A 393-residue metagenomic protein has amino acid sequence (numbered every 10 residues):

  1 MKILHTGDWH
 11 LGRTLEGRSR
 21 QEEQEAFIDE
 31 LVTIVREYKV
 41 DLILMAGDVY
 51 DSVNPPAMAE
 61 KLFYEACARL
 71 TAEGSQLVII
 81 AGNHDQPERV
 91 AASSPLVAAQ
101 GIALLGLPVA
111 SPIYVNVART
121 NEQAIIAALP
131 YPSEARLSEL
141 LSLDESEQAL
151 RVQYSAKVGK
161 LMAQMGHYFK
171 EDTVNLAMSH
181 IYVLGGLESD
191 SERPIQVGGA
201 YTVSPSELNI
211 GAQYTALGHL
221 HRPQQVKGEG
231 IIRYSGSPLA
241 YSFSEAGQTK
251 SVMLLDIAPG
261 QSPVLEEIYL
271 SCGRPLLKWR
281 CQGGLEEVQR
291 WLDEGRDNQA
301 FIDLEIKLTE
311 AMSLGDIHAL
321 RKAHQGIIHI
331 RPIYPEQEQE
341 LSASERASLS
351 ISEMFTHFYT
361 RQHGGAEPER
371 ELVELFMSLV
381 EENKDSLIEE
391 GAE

Functional and structural regions predicted by a protein language model:
M1-A68, A72, E374, S378-E382 (+1 more regions): N-terminal active-site segment of His-dependent metallophosphoesterases
L4, I125-A127, S251-M253: Conserved beta-strand elements of the Class I
D8, I28, I43, D48 (+8 more regions): Divalent metal-coordination and catalytic microenvironments
E37, L42, I257-E393: Accessory, non-catalytic peripheral segments of nucleic-acid enzymes
P55, D85-E229: His/Asp/Glu-rich metal-coordinating catalytic cores of metallo-dependent phosphodiesterases/hydrolases acting on
T71-E73, E207-G211, G295-R296, A323: Short, conserved loop/helix-junction motifs that constitute active-site signature segments in enzyme catalytic cores
A72-L77, T173, G230: A short helix->loop->beta-strand "cap" motif at the edges of active sites that frequently abuts
P205-C272: A conserved active-site cap/scaffold subdomain adjacent to cofactor or substrate pockets
